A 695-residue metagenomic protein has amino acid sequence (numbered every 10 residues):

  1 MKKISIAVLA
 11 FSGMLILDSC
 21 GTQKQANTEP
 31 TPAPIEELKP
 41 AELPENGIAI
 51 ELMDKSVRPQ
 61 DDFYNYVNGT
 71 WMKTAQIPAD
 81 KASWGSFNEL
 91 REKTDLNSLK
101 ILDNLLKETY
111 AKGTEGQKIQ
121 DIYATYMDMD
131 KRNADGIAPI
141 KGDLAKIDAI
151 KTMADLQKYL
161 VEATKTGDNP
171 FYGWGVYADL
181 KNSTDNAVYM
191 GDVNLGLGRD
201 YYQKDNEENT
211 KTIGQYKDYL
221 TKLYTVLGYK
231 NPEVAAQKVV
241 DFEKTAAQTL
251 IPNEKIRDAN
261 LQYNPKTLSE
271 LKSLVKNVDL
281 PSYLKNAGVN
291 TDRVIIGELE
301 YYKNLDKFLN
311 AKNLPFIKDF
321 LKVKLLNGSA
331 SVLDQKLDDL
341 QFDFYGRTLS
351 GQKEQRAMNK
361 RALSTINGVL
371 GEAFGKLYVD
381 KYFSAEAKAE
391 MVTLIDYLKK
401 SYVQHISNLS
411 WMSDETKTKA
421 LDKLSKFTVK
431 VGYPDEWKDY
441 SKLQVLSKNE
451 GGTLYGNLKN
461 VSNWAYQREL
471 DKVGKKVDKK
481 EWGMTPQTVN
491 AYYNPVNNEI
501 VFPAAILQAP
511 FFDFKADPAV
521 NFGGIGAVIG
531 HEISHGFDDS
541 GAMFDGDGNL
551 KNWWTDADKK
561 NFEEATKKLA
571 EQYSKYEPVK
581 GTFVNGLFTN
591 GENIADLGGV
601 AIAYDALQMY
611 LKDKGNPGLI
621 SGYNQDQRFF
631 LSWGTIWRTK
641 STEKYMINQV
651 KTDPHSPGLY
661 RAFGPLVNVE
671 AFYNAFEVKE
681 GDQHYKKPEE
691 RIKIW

Functional and structural regions predicted by a protein language model:
M1-I4: Positively charged n-region of N-terminal signal peptides that target proteins for export
I6-S12: Sec-dependent N-terminal signal peptides
I16-S19: C-terminal motif of bacterial Sec signal peptides marking the signal peptidase cleavage site
G21-Q23: Bacterial signal peptide processing site
N27-L43: Post-signal peptide N-terminal segment of mature Sec-exported envelope proteins
E37-A41, L274-N277, I295, L299 (+3 more regions): Intrinsically disordered, low-complexity linker/terminal regions across diverse proteins
K39-E42, R58-D61, Y66-K131: Active-site-surrounding "flap" and adjacent substrate/cofactor-binding loops of secreted or lumenal enzymes, prototyped
D103-T393, Y397: Noncatalytic, helix-rich "gating/capping" subdomain that lines the substrate-entry/channel surface of large enzyme
